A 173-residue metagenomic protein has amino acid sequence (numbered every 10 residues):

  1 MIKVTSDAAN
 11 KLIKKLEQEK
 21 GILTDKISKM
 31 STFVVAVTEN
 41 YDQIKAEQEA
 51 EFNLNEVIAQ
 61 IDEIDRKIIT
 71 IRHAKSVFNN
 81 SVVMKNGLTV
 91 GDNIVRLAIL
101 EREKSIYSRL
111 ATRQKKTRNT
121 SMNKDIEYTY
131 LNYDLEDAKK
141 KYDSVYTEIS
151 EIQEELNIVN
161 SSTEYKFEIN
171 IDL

Functional and structural regions predicted by a protein language model:
M1-L173: Structural preference for solvent-exposed beta-strand-turn elements and adjacent flexible terminal/loop segments within
